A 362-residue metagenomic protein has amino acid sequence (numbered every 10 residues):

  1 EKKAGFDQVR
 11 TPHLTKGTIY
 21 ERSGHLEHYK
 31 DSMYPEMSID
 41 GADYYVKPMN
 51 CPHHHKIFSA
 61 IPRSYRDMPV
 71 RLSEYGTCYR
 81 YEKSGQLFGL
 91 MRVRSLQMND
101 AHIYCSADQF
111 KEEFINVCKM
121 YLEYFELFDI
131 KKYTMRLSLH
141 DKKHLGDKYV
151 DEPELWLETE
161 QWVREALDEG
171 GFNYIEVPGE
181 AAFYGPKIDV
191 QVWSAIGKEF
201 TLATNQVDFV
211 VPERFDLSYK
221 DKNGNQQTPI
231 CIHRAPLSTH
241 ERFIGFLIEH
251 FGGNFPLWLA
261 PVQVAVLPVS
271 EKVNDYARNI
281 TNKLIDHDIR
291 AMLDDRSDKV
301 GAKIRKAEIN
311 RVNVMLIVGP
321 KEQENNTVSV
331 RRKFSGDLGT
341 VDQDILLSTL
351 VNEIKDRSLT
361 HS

Functional and structural regions predicted by a protein language model:
K2-S362: NTP/phosphate- and nucleic-acid-binding module
